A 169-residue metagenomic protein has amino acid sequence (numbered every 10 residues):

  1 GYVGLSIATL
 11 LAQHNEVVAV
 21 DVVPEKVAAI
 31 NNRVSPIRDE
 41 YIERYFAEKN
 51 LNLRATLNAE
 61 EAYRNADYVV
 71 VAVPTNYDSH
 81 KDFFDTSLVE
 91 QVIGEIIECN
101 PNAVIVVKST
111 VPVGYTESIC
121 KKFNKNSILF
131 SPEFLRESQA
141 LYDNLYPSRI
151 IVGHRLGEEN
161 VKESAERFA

Functional and structural regions predicted by a protein language model:
G1-A169: Structural/interface elements that position substrates and couple domains in central-metabolism enzymes
